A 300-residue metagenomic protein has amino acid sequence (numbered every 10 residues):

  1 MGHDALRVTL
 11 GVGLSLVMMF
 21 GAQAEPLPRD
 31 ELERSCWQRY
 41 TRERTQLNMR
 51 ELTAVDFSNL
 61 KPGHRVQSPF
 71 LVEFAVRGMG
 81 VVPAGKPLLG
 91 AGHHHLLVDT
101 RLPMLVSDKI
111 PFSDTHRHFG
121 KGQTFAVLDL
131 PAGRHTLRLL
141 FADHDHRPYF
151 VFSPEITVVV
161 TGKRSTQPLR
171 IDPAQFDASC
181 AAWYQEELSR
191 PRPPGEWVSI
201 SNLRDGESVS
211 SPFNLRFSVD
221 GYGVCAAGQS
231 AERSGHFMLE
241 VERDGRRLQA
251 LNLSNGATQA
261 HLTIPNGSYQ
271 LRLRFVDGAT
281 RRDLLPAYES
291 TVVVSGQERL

Functional and structural regions predicted by a protein language model:
M1-L10: Bacterial N-terminal signal peptides that target proteins for export
G2, M19-F20: Position-driven detector of the extreme protein N-terminus
T9-M19: Bacterial N-terminal signal peptides
A22-P26: Boundary at the C-terminal end of the N-terminal hydrophobic targeting segment
P28, E43-N48, R77, P87-S165 (+4 more regions): Long, low-complexity serine/threonine/glycine- and acidic-rich segments characteristic of extracellular
P28-Q67, K163-S210, R299: Short, compositionally biased P/S/T/A/G/V-rich stretches that sit at domain boundaries
V55-N59, A75-P83, G120-K121, V198-N202 (+1 more regions): N-terminal post-signal-peptidase region of extra-cytosolic proteins
